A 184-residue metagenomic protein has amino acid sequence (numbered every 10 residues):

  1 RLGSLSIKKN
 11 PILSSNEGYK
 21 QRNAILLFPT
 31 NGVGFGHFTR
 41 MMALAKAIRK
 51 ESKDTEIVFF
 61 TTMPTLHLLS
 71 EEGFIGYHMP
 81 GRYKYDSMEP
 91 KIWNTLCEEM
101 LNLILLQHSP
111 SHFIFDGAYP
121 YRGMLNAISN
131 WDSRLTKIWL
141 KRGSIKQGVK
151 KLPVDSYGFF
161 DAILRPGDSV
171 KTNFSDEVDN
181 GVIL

Functional and structural regions predicted by a protein language model:
R1-N23: Positively charged, low-complexity intrinsically disordered leader regions
Q21-V33, A47, E51-L103: Conserved nucleotide-sugar phosphate-binding/catalytic loop shared by glycosyltransferases and other
R22, G73, P110, F159-D161: Short, well-ordered alpha-helix to beta-strand connector turns
N31-F35, G117-R122: Gly/Ser/Thr-rich loops at beta-strand to alpha-helix junctions that form or flank small-molecule/cofactor-binding
H37-R49: Short amphipathic alpha-helix
N102-P120: Short N-terminal targeting/anchoring amphipathic segment
H112, W131-L184: Active-site-proximal region of nucleotide-activated glycan assembly enzymes, centered on histidine/acidic-rich loops
R122-W131: Short Gly/Thr/Asp-enriched flexible loops that form oxyanion-binding sites at enzyme active sites
